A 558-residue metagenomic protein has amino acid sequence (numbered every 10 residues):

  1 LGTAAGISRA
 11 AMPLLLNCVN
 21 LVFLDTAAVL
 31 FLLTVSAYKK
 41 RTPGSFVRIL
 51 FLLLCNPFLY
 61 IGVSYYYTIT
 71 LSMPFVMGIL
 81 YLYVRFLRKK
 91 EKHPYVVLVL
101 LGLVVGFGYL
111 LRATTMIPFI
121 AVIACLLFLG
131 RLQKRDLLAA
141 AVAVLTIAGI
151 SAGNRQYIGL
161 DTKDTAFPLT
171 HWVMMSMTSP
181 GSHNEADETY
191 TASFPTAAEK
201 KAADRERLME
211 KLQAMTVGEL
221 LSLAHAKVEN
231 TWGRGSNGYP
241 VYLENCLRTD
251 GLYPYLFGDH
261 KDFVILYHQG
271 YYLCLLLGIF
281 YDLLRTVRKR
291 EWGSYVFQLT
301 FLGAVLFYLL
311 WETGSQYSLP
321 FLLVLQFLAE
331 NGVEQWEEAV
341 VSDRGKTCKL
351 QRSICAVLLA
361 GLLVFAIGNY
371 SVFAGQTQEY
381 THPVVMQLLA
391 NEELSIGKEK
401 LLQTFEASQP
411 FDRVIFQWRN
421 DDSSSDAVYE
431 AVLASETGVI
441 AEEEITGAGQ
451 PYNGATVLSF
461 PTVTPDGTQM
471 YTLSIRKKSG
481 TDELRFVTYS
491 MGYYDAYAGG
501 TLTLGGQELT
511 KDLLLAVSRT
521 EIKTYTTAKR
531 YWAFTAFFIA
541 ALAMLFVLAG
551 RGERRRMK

Functional and structural regions predicted by a protein language model:
A11-N20, A226-F301, K523-T535: Membrane-interface anchor segments at the N-terminal boundary of transmembrane helices in multi-pass membrane enzymes
L15-F23, F51-L52, F58-Y83, G108-P118 (+1 more regions): Multi-pass, polyprenyl lipid-linked donor-dependent membrane glycosyltransferases
C18-K40, G78, L277-L284: Transmembrane-helix motifs of polytopic, lipid-linked glycan transferases
L30, L71-R88, L101-V105, F119-I123 (+1 more regions): Specific aromatic-rich, kink-prone transmembrane helix
F31-C55, M73-P74, R290-F297: Transmembrane-helix signature of polytopic, membrane-embedded enzymes that assemble or transfer cell-envelope glycans
L50, V97-R112, V122-A124, G303-L306: Membrane-interface alpha helices of multi-pass inner-membrane proteins
Y157-L247: Membrane-proximal stem/loop segments at transmembrane-domain junctions that anchor or position
F365-S435, A448-G454, T462-G467, K477-M544: Beta-sheet-rich sandwich/jelly-roll-like modules and their strand-loop junctions
